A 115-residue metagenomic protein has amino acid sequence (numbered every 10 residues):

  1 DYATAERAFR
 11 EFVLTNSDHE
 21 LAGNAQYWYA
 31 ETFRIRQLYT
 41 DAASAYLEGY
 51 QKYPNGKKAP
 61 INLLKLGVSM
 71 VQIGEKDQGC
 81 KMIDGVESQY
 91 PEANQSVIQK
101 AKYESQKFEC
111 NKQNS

Functional and structural regions predicted by a protein language model:
V13-L21, K52-K58, S88-Q99: Short solvent-exposed coil/turn linkers within tandem alpha-helical repeat scaffolds
